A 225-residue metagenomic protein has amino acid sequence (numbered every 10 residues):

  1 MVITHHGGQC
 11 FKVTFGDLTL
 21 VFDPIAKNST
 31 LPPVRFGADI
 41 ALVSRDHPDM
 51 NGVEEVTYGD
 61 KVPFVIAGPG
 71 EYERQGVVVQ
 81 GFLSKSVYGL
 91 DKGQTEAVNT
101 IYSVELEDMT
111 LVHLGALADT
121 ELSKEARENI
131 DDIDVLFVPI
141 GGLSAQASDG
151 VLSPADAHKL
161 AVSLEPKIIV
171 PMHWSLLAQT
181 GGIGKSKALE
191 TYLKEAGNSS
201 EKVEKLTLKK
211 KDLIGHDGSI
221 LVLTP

Functional and structural regions predicted by a protein language model:
M1-I40, H47-D49, V62-D131, V135 (+2 more regions): Core dinuclear metal-dependent hydrolase active-site scaffold
T4, G8, E96, H158 (+2 more regions): Binuclear metal-ion centers of metallo-dependent hydrolases, dominated by the metallo-beta-lactamase
A38-I40, M50-Y88, K159-V162, I168 (+1 more regions): Non-globular, low-confidence helical/coil segments that flank catalytic cores
I130-I133, F137, P154-H158, P166 (+1 more regions): Hydrophobic, well-ordered secondary-structure segments
